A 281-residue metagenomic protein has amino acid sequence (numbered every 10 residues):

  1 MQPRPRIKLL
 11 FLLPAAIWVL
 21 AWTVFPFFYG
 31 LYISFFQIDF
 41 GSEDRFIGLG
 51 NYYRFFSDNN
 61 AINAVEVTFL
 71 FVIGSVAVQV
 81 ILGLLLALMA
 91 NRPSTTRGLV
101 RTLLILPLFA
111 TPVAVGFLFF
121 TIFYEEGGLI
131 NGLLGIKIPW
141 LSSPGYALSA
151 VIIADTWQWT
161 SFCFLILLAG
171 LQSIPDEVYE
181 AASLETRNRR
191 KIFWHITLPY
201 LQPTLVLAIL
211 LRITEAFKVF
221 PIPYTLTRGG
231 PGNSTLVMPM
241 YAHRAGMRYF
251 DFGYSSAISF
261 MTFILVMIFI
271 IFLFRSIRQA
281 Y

Functional and structural regions predicted by a protein language model:
P3-Y281: A structural signal for multi-pass alpha-helical bundles of membrane permease subunits that mediate small-molecule
